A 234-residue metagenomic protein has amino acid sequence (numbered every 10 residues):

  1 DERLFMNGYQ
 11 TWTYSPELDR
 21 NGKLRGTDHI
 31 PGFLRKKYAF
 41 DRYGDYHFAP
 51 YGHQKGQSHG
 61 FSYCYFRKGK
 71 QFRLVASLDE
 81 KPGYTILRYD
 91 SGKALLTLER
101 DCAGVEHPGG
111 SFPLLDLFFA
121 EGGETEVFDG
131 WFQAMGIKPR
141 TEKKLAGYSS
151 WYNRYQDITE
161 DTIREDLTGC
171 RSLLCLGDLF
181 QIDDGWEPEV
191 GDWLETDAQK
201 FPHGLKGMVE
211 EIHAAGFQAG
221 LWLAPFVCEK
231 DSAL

Functional and structural regions predicted by a protein language model:
D1-D178: Carbohydrate-recognition beta-sandwich/jelly-roll modules in extracellular/periplasmic carbohydrate-active proteins
K144-L234: Aromatic-lined carbohydrate-binding/catalytic grooves of carbohydrate-active enzymes
